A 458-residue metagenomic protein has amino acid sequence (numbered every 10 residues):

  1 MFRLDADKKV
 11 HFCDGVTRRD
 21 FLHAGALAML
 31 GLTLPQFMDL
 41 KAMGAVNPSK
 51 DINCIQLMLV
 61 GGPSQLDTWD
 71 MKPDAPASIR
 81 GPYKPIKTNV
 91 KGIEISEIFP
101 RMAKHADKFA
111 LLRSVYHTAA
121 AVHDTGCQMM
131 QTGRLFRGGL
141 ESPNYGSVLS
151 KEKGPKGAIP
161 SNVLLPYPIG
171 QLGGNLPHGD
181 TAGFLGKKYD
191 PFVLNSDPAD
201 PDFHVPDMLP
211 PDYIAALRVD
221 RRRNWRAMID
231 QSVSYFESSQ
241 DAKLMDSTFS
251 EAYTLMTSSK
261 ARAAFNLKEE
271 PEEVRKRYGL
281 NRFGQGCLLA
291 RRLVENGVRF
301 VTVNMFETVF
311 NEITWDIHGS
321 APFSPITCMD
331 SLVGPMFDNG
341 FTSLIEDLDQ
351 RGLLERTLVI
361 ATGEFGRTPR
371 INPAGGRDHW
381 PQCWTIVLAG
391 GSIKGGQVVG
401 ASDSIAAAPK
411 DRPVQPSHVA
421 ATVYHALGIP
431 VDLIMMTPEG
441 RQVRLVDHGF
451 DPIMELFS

Functional and structural regions predicted by a protein language model:
M1-S458: Ligand-binding pockets and gating/stacking loops
